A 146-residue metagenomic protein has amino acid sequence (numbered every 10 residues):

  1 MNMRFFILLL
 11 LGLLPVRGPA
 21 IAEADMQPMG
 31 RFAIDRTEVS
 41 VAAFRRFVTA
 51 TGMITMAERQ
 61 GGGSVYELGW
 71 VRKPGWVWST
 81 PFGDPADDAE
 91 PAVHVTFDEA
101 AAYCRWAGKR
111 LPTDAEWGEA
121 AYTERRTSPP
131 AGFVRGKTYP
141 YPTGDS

Functional and structural regions predicted by a protein language model:
M1-T80, F97-D98, R125-T127: Short, compositionally biased
Q27, I54, G61-Y66, R72-S146: Functional-site microenvironments in short loops/helix caps that host divalent-cation chemistry
